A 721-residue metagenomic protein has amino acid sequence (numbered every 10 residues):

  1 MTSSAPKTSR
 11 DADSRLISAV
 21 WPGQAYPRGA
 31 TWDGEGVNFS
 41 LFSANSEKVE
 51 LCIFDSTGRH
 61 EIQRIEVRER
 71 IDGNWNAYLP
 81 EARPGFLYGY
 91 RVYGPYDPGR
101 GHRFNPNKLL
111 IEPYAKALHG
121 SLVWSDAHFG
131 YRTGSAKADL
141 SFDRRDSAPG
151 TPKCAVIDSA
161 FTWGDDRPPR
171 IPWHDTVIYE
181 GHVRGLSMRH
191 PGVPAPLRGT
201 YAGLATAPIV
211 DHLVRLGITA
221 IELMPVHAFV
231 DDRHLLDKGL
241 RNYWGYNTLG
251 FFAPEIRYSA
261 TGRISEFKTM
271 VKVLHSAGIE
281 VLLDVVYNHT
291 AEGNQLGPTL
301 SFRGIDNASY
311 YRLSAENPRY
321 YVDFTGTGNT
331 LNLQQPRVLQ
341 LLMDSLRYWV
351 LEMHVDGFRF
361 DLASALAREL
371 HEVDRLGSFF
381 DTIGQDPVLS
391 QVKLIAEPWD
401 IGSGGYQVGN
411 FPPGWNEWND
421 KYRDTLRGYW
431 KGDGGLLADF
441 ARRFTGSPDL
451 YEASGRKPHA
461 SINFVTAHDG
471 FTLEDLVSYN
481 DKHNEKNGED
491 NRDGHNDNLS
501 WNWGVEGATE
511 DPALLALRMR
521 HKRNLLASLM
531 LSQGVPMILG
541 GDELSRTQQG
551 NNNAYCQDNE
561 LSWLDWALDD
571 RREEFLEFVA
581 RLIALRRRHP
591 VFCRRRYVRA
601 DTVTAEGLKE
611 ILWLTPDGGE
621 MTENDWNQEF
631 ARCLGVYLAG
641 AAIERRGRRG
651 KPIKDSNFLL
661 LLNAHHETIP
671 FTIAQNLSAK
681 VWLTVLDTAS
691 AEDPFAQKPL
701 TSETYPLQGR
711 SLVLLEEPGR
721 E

Functional and structural regions predicted by a protein language model:
M1-Y179, R184, Y201, L213 (+4 more regions): Carbohydrate-interacting/catalytic domains
L41, Y90, G181, L223 (+9 more regions): Conserved, mostly hydrophobic/aromatic
S43, E69-I71, E81-R83, G94 (+19 more regions): Short, flexible loop/turn elements at secondary-structure junctions
G94-T162, R233-R241, N247, A277 (+3 more regions): Core domains of carbohydrate- and sulfate-ester-processing enzymes
D97-G101, S187-R189, F229-R233, H289-E292 (+5 more regions): Short catalytic/ligand-binding loop motif for oxyanion handling, primarily in non-cytosolic enzymes, centered on
S147, H182-V355, L362-Q385, G405 (+2 more regions): Substrate-binding/active-site clefts of carbohydrate-active enzymes
V177-Y179, I221, V281-L283, F358 (+2 more regions): Hydrophobic faces of well-ordered beta-strands that scaffold small-molecule active sites in alpha/beta enzyme cores
H354, R375-G540, S545, N553-Q557 (+8 more regions): Conserved alpha/beta catalytic core and glycan-binding cleft of carbohydrate-active enzymes
